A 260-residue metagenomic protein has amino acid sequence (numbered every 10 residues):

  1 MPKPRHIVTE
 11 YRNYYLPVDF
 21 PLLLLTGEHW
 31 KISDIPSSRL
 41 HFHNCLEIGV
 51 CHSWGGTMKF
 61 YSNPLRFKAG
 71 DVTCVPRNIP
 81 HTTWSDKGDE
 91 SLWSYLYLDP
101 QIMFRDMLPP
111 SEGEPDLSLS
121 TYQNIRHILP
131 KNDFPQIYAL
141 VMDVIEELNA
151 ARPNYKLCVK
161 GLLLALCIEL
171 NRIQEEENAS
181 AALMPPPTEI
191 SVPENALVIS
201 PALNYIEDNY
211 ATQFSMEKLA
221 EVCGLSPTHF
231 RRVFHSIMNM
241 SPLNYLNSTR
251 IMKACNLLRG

Functional and structural regions predicted by a protein language model:
M1-V72, K87, P110-D116, T121-H127: Generic protein-terminus/edge-of-domain signal
I32, A182-I190, M238: Short, Lys/Arg-enriched N-terminal segment that forms or immediately precedes the first helix of a structured domain
W54, Q136-A150, V198-N209, K253 (+1 more regions): Solvent-exposed, amphipathic alpha-helical segments
N78-M103: Ligand-binding loop in jelly-roll beta-barrel domains
S111-E169, N204: Amphipathic alpha-helical segments enriched in hydrophobic/aromatic residues interleaved with Lys/Arg
L148, C167-Q174, I206, F234 (+1 more regions): Hydrophobic recognition helices of helix-based DNA-binding modules
C167-P187: Linker/hinge segments immediately adjacent to helix-turn-helix/homeobox DNA-binding domains
T188, P201-M252, R259-G260: Basic/polar phosphate-binding segments, predominantly the helix-turn-helix DNA-binding elements of transcriptional
